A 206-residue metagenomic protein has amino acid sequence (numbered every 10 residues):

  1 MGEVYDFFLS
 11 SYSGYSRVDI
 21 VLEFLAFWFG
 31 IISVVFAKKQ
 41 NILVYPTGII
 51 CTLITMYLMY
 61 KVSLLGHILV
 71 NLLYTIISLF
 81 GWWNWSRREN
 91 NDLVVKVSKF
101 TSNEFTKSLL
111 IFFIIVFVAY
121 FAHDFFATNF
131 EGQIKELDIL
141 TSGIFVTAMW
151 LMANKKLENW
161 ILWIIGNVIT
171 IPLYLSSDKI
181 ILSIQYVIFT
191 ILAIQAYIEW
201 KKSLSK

Functional and structural regions predicted by a protein language model:
G2-K39, R88-D92, K96-K206: Polytopic alpha-helical membrane-helix bundles and their juxtamembrane interface segments in multi-pass membrane
I31, I49, L64-H67: Gly/Ser/Thr-rich helix-start
F36-I50: Membrane-interface helix-loop junction between the first two transmembrane segments
Q40-L43, T55-V70: Helix-loop junctions on the outward
G48-L58, I77: Hydrophobic alpha-helical transmembrane segments of multi-pass membrane proteins
H67, N71-I77, Y186: Individual alpha-helical transmembrane segments in multi-pass integral membrane proteins
L73-N90: Membrane-water interface of transmembrane alpha-helices
